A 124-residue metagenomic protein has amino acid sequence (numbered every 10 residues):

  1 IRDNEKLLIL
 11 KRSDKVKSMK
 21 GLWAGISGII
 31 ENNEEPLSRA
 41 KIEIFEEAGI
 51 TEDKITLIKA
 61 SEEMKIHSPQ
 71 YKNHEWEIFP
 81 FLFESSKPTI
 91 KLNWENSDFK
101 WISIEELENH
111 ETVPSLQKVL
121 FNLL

Functional and structural regions predicted by a protein language model:
I1-G25: N-terminal strand-loop-strand
D3, S61-T89, K100: Active-site-adjacent beta-strand/loop module that shapes the phosphate/pyrophosphate-binding cleft
L8, E31, E108: Nucleotide phosphate-binding site architecture
L10, A40, I44, F99: Hydrophobic pocket/interface hotspot
G25-A60: The catalytic Nudix box helix
P80-L82, K91-N122: NUDIX/MutT-family hydrolases
